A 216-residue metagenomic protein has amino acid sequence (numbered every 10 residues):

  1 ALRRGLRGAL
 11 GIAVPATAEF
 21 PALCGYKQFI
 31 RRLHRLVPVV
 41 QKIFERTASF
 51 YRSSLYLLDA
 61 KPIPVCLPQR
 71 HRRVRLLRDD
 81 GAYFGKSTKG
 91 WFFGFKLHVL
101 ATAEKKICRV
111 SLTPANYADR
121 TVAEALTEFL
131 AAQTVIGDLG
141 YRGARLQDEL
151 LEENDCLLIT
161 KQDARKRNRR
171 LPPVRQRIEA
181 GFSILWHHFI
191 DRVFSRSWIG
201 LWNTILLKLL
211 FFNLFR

Functional and structural regions predicted by a protein language model:
A1-R216: Short alpha-helical elements
